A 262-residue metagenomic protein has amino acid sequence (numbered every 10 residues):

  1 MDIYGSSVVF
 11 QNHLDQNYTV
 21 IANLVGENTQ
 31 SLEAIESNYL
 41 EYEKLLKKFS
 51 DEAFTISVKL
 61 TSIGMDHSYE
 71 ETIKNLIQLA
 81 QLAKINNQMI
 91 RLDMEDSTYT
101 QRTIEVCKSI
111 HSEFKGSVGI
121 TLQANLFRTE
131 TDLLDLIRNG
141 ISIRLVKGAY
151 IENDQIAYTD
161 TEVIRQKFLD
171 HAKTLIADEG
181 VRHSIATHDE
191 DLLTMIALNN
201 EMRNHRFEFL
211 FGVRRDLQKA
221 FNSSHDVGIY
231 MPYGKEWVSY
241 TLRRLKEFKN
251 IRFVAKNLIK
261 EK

Functional and structural regions predicted by a protein language model:
M1-K262: Positively charged, amphipathic and often flexible ligand-engagement surfaces
